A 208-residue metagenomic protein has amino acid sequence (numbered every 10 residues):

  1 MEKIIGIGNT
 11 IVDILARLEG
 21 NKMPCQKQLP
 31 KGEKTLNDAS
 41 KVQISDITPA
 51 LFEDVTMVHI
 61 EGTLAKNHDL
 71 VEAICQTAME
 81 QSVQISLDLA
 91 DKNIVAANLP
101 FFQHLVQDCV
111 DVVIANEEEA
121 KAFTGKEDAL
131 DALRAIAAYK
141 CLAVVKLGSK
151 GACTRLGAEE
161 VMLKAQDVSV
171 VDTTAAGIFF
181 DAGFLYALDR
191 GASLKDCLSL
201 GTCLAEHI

Functional and structural regions predicted by a protein language model:
M1-E53, V170: Glycine-rich phosphate/adenosyl-contacting loop at the front of the ribokinase-like
I5-G6, M57-H59, S86, I114 (+1 more regions): Structural motif
V42-A50, D88, V95-F101: Active-site glycine-rich loop that binds ribose-phosphate moieties when present
F52-V58, C109: Short acidic/histidine-rich motifs immediately flanking catalytic phosphotransfer sites in two-component signaling
N67-C75: Active-site-adjacent beta->alpha loops and helix N-cap segments on the catalytic face of soluble alpha/beta enzymes
C75, M79-Q84, D91-M162: Conserved phosphate/ATP/ADP-binding segment of small-molecule kinases
C141-L142, K164-I208: Conserved post-catalytic alpha-helical subdomain immediately downstream of the catalytic base and nucleotide-binding
